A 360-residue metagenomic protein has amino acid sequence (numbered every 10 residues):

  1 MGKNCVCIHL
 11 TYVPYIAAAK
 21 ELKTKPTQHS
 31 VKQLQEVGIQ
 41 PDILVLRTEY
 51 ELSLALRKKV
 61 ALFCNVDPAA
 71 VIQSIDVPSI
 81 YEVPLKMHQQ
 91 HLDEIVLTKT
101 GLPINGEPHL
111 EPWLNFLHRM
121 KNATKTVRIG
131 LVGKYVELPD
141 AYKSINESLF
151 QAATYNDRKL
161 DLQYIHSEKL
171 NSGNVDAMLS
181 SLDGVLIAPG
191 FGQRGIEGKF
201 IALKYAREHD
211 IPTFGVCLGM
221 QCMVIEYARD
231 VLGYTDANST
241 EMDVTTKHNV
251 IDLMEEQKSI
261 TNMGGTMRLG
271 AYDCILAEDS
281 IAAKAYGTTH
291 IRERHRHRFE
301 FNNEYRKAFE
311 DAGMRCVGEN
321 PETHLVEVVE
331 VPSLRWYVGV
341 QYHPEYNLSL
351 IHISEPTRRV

Functional and structural regions predicted by a protein language model:
M1-H290, H295-S333, Q341-L350, S354: N-terminal beta1-alpha1 cap of cysteine-dependent amidohydrolase-like domains
E355-V360: Short "domain-exit" segments at the C-terminal end of structured domains
